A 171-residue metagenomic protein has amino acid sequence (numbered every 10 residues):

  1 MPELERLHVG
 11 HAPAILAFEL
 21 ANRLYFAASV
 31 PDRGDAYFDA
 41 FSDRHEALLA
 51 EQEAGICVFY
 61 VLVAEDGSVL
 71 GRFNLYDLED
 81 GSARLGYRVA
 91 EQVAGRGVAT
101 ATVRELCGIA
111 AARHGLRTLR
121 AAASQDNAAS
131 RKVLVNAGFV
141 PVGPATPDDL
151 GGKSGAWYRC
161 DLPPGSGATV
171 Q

Functional and structural regions predicted by a protein language model:
M1-L85, V89-Q92, I109, L150-Q171: GNAT-family acyltransferases
P31, E105, A122-A123, T146: Proline- and acidic/polar-enriched loop/turn elements at helix boundaries
G67, G97, N127: Conserved G/P- and acidic residue-centered "switch" motifs that form tight phosphate/ATP-binding loops in soluble
R88-V89, G95-I109, R131-N136: Conserved acetyl-CoA-binding loop-helix of GNAT-fold acetyltransferases
R113-A122: Conserved GNAT acetyl-CoA-binding A-motif
A122, V140-W157: Conserved catalytic-core motifs of GNAT/GCN5-like acyltransferases
D126-G143: Conserved active-site alpha-helix within GNAT-family acetyltransferase domains
